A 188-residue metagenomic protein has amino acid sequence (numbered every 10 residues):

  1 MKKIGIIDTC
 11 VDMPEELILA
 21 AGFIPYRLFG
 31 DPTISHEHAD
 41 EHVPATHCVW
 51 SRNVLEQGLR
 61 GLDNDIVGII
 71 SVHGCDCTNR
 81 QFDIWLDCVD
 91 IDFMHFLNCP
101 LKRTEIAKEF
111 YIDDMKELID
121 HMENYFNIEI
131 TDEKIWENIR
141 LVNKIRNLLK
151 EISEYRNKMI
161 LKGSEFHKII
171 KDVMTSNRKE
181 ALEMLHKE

Functional and structural regions predicted by a protein language model:
M1-D132: Trp/Phe/Arg-rich N-terminal binding region typifying the photolyase-homology
M1-I4, K116, D120-E188: A charged, amphipathic alpha-helical module
